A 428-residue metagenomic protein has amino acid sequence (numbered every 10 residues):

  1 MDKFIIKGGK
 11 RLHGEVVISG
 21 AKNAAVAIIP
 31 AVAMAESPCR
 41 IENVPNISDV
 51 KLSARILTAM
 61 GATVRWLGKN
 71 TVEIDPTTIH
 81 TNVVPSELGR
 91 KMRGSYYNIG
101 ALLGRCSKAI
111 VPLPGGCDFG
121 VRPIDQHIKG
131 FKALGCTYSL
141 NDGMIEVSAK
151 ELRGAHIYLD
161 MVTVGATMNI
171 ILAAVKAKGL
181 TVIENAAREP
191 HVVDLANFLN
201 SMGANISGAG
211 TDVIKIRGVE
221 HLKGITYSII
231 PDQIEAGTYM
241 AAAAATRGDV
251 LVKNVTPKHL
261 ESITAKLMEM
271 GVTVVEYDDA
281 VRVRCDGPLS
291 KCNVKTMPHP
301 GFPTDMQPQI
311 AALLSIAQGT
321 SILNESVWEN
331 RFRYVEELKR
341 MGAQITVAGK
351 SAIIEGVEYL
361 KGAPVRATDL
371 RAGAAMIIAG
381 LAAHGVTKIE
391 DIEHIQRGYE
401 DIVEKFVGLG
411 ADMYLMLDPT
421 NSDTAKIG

Functional and structural regions predicted by a protein language model:
M1-G428: Short, structured segments at the rim of ligand-binding sites
